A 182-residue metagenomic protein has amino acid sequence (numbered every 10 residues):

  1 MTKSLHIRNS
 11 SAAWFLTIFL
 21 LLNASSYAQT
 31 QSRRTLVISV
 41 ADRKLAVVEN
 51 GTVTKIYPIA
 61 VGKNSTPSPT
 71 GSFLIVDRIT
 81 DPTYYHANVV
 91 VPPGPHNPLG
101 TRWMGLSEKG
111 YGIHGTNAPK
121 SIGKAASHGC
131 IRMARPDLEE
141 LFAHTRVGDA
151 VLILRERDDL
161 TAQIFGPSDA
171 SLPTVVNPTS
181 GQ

Functional and structural regions predicted by a protein language model:
T2, Q29-R33, P67-T70, N88-Q182: Exported/periplasmic cell-wall-interacting domains
T2-W14: Bacterial N-terminal signal peptides that target proteins for export
S11-N23: Bacterial N-terminal signal peptides
A24-A28: Sec/Tat signal peptide C-region and signal peptidase I cleavage site
Q29-N64: A structural motif detector for short, solvent-exposed N-terminal "entry" segments of globular domains
G51, D81, R157-L160: Short, charged beta-turn/beta-strand-edge "cap" motif at the junction between a beta-strand and an adjacent loop
P58-D81: Electropositive
T80-P82, G110-Y111: Short, charged/polar surface micro-motifs in flexible loops or helix N-caps
